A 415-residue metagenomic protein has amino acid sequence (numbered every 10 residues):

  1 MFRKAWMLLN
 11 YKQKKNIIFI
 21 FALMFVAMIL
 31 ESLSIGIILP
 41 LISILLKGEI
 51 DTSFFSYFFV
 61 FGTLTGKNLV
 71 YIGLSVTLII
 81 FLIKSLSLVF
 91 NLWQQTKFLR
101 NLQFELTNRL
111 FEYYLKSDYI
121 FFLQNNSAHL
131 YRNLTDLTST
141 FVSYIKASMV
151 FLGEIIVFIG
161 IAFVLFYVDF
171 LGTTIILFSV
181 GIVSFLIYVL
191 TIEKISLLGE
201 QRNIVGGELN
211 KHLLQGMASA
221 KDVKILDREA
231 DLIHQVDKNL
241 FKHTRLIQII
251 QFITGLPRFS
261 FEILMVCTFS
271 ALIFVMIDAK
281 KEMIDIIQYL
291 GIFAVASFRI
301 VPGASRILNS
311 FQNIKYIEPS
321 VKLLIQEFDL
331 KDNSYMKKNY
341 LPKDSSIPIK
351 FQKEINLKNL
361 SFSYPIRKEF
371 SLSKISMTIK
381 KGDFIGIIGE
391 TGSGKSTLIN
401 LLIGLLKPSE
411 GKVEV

Functional and structural regions predicted by a protein language model:
F21-I83, F166-F178, I277-I287: Transmembrane helix-loop-helix hairpins at lipid-water interfaces of multipass membrane proteins, especially the type-1
L23-V26, V150-Q201, A271-I286: Transmembrane helices of ABC transporter permease
E49, R100, N108-T138, H212-Q235 (+3 more regions): Short intracellular "coupling" helices and adjacent cytoplasmic loop segments at the cytosolic face of multi-pass
T77-K84, G181-I182, R258-F261, M265 (+1 more regions): Hydrophobic alpha-helical segments in the permease module
Q95, L115-G160, A218, K242-T244 (+1 more regions): Juxtamembrane loop-to-helix connectors within ABC transporter transmembrane domains
V205, K221-R228, F252-G255, F259 (+1 more regions): Cytosolic ends of transmembrane helices, especially the final helix of ABC transmembrane type-1 domains
F328-G386, E414: Primarily ABC-family ATPase nucleotide-binding module
I403: Helix-to-loop junction immediately C-terminal to a conserved catalytic motif
